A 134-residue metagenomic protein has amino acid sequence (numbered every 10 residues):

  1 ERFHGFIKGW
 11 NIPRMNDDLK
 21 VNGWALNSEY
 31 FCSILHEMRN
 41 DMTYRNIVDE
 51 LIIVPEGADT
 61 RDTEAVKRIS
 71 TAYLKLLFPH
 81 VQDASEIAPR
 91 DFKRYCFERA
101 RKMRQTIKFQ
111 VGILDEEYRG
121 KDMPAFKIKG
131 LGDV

Functional and structural regions predicted by a protein language model:
E1-V134: C-terminal regulatory/interaction module of P-loop NTP-utilizing enzymes
